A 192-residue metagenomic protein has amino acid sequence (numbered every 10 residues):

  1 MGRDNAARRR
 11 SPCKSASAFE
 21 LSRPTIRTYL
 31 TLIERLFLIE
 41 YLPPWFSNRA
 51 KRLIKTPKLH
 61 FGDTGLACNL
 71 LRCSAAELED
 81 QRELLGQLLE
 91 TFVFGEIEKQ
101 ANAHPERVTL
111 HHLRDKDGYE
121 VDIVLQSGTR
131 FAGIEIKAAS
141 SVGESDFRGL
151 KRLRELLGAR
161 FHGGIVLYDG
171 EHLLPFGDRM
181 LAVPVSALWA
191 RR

Functional and structural regions predicted by a protein language model:
M1-F131: Accessory nucleic acid-recognition modules appended to NTPase machines
N69-L70, G143-E144, L173-G177: Switch/connector loops and helix/strand junctions flanking conserved nucleotide-binding motifs in nucleotide-processing
T109, G163, R179-L181: Conserved beta-strand segments of alpha/beta enzyme cores
R114, K137, L167-Y168: Short beta-strand/turn micro-motifs composed of small residues that flank or help shape donor/cofactor-binding pockets
Q126, G133-S141: Active-site ExK catalytic segment of metal-dependent nucleases
S127-G128, K151-R152, L181-A182: Short, solvent-exposed amphipathic alpha-helical segments in soluble enzyme and RNA/protein-processing domains
A139, E144-R160, G164: Short, charged, amphipathic alpha-helix that recurs within catalytic cores of restriction-modification and other
D169-R192: Domain-level recognition of nuclease-like catalytic cores that cleave nucleotide substrates
